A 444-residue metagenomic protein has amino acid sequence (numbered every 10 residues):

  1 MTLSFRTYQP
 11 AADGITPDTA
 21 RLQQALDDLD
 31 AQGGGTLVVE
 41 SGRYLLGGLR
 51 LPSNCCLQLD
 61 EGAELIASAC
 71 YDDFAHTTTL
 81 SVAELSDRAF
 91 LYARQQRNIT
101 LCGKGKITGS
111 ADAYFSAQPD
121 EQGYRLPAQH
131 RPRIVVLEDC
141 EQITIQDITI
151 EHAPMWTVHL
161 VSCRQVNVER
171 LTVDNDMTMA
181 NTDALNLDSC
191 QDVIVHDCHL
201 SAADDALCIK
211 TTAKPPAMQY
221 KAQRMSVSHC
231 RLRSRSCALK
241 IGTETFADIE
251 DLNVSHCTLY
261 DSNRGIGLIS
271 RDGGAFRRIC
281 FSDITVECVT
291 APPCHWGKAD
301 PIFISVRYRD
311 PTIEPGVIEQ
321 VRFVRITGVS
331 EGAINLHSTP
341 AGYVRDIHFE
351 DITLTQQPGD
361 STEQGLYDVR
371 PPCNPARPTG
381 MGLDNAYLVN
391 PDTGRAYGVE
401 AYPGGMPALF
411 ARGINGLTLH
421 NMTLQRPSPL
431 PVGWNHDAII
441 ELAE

Functional and structural regions predicted by a protein language model:
M1-E444: Extracellular/periplasmic carbohydrate-active domains that bind, remodel, or depolymerize complex polysaccharides
